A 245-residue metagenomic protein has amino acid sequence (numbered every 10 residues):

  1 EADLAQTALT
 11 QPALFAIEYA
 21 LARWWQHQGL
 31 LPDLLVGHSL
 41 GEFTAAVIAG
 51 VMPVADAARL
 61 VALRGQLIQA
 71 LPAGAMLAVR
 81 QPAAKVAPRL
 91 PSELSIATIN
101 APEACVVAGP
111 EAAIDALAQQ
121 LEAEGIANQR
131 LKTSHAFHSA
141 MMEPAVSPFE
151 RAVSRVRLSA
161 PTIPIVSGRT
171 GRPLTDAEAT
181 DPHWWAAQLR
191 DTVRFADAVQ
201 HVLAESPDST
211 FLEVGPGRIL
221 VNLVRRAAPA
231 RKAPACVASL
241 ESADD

Functional and structural regions predicted by a protein language model:
E1-R89, N100, E124-A136, E143 (+3 more regions): FabD-like malonyl-/acyl-CoA
L71, A78, E122-E213, N222: Acyltransferase
A83, G109-I114: Helix N-cap motif at beta-to-alpha junctions
L90-P91, I114-E124: Short amphipathic alpha-helices in soluble, non-transmembrane regions that often serve as interface/regulatory elements
E93-A97: A short linear hydrophobic-aromatic micro-motif
E103-G109: A generic structural motif
A112, T170-G171, P216-G217: Short glycine-rich anion-binding loops that position phosphate/pyrophosphate groups of nucleotides and phosphorylated
Q120-A123, R226-A230: Short, solvent-exposed amphipathic alpha-helical segments in soluble enzyme and RNA/protein-processing domains
